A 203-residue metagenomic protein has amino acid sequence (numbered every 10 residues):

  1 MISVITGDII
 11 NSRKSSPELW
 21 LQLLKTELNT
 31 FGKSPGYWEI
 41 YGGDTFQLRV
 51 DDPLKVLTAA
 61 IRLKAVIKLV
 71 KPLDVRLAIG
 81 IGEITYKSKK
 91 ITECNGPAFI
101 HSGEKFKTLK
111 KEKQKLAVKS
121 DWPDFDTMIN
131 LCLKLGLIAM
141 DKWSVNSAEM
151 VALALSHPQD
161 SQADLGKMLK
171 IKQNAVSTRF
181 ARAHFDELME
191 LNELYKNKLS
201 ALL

Functional and structural regions predicted by a protein language model:
M1-L203: Regulatory and interdomain segments flanking nucleotide-handling catalytic cores in signaling/defense enzymes
